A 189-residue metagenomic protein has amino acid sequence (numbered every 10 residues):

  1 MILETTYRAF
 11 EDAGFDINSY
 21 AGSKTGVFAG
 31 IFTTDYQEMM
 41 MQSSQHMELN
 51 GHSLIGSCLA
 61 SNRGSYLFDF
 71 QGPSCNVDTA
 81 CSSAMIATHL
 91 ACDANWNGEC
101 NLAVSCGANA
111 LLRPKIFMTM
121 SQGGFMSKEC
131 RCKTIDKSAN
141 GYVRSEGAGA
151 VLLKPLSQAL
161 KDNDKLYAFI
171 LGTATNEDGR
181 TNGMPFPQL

Functional and structural regions predicted by a protein language model:
M1-L189: Condensing-enzyme catalytic core of the thiolase-fold
